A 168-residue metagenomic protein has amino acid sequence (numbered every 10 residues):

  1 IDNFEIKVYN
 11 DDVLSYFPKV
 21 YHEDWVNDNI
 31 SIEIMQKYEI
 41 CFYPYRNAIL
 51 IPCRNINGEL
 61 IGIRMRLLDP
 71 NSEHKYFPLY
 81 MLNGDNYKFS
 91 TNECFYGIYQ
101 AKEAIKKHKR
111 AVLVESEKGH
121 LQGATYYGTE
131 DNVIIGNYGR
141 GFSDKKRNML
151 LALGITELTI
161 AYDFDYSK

Functional and structural regions predicted by a protein language model:
I1-N57, K102-I105: TOPRIM metal-binding catalytic domain and adjacent DNA-binding surface shared by DnaG-type primases
N27, P44-G154: Phosphate-handling DNA/RNA-contact segment within nucleic-acid enzymes
E39, G141, F164-D165: Conserved beta-strand edge residues that scaffold enzyme active sites
L113, T156-K168: Acidic beta-strand-to-loop metal/phosphate-binding motif
